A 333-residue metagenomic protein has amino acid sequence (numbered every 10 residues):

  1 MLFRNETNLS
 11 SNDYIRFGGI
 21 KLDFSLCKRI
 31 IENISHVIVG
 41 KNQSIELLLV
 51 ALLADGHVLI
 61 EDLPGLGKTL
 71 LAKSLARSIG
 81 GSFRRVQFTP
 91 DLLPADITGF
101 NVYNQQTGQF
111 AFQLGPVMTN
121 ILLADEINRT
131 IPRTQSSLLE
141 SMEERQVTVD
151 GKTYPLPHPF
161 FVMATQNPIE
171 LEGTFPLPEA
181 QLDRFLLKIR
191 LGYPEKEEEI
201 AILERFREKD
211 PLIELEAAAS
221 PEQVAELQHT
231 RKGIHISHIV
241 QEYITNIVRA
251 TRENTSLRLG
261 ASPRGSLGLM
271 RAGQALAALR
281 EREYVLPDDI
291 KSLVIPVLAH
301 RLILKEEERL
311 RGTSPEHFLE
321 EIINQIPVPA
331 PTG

Functional and structural regions predicted by a protein language model:
F24-V58, L63: Pre-Walker A (pre-P-loop) alpha-helix and adjacent loop at the N terminus of AAA/AAA+ ATPase modules, a conserved
L47-L49, N104-L123: Conserved alpha-helical scaffold flanking the Walker A/P-loop in AAA+ ATPase domains
L53-T89: Walker A/P-loop
S82-P94, G151-P155: Short beta-strand-centered segment that lines the nucleotide-binding/catalytic pocket of NTP-utilizing
A111-N120, V149-Q166, L177-L186, R264: AAA+/SF3 P-loop NTPase mechanochemical coupling elements
M118-E143, P157, E172-Q181, Y193-A201: Conserved AAA+/SF3 P-loop NTPase catalytic/coupling segment centered on the Walker-B
T174-H229: Conserved AAA+ ATPase core "coupling" helix
E253-G333: C-terminal engagement/docking regions of AAA+ P-loop ATPases
